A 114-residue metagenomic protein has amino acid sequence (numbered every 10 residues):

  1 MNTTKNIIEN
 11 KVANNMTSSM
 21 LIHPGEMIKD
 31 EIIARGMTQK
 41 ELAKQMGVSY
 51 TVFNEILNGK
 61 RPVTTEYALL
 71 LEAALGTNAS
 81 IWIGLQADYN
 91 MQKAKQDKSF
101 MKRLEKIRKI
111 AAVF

Functional and structural regions predicted by a protein language model:
M1-D30, A34-R35, R103-I107, A111: N-terminal flexible/basic segments that precede or flank functional cores
G36-M37, E66: Residue-level signal for the short linker/turn that defines the boundary of a DNA-recognition helix
M37-E55: Short alpha-helical DNA-recognition segment
G47, N58, A87: Residue-level detection of the helix-turn-helix DNA-binding "recognition helix"
E66-I81: DNA major-groove recognition helix of helix-turn-helix/homeodomain DNA-binding modules
I83-F114: Short, charged recognition helix plus adjacent turn of helix-turn-helix-like nucleic-acid-binding domains
